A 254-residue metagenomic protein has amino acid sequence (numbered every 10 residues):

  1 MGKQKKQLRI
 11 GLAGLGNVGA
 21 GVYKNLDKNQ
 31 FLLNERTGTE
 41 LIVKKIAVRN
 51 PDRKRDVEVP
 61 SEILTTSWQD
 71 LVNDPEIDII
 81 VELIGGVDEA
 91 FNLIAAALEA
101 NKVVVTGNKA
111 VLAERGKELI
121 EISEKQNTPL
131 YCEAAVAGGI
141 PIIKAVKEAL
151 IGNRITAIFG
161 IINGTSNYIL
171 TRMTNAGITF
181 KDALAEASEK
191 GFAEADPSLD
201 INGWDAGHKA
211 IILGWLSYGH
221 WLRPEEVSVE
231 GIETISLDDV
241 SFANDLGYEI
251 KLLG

Functional and structural regions predicted by a protein language model:
G2-A100: N-terminal glycine-/serine-/threonine-rich beta1-alpha1-beta2 phosphate-ribose binding loop of Rossmann-like
Y23-K24, D56-V59, G116-L119, P141-E148 (+1 more regions): Short acidic, glycine/serine/threonine-rich loops at helix termini
L64-T65, V105-G107, L130-E133, A157-G160 (+1 more regions): General beta-strand structural signal in soluble alpha/beta enzymes
I77, I155, G247-Y248: Short, high-confidence coil segments that cap the C-terminus of an alpha-helix and link into the following beta-strand
A90-A100, G107-K147: Rossmann-fold NAD(P)-binding glycine/threonine-rich loop
E124-D205, I212: Rossmann-like NAD(P)H-binding beta-loop-alpha module
D182-G254: Substrate-binding/catalytic subdomain of NAD(P)-dependent oxidoreductase enzymes
